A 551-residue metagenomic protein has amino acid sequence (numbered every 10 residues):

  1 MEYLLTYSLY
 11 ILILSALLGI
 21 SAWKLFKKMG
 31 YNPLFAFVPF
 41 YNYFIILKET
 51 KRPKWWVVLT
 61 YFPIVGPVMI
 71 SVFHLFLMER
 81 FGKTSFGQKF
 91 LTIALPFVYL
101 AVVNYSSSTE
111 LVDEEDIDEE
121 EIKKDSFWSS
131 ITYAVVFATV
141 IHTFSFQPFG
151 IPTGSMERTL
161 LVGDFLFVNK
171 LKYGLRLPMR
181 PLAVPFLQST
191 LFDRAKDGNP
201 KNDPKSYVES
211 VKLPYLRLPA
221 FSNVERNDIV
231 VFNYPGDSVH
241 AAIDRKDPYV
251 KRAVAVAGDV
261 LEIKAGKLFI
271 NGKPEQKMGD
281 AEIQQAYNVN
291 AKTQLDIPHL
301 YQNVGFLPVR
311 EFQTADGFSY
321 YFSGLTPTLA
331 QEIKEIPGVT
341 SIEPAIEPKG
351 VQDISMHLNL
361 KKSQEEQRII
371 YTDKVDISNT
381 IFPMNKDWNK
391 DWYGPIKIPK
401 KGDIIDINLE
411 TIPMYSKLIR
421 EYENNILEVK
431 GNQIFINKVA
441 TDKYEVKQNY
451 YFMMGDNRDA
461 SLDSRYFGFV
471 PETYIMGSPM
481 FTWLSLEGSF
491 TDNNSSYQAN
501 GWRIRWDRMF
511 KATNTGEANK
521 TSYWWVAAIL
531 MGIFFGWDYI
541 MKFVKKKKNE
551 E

Functional and structural regions predicted by a protein language model:
M1-L9: Feature marks short, highly hydrophobic, charge-poor N-terminal signal-anchor/signal peptide-like helices that anchor
Y10, G66, S129-Y133: Alpha-helical transmembrane segments of integral membrane proteins, emphasizing hydrophobic/aromatic residues
L12-V112, S145: Membrane-cytosol interface at the C-terminal ends of transmembrane alpha helices in small multi-pass membrane proteins
E114-E551: Extended hydrophobic leader/signal-anchor segments used for secretion and membrane insertion
